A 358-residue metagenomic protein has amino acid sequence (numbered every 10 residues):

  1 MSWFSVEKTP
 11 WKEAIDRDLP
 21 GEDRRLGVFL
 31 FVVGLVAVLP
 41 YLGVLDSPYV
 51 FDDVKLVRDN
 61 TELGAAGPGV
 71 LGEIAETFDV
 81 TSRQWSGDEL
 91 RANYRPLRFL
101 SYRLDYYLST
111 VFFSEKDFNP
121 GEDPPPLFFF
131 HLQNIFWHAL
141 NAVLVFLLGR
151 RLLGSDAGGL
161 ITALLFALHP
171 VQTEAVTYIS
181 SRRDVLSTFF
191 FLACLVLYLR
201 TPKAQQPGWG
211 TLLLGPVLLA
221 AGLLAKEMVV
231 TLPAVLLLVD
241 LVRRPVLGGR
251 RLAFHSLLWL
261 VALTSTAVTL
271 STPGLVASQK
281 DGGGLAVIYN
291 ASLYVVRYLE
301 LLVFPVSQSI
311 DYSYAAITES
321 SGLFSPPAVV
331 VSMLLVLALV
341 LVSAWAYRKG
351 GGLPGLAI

Functional and structural regions predicted by a protein language model:
S2-I358: Polytopic membrane enzymes that build or remodel cell-surface glycoconjugates and lipids
